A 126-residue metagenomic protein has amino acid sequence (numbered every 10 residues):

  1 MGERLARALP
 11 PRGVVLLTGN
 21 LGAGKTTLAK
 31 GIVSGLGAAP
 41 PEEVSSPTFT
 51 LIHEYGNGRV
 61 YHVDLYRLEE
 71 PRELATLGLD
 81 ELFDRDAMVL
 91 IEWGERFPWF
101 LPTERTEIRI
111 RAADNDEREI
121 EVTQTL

Functional and structural regions predicted by a protein language model:
A6-R12: Phosphate-binding P-loop
V14-L16: Short hydrophobic/aromatic beta-strand immediately N-terminal to the Walker A/P-loop
T18-N20: P-loop (Walker A) phosphate-binding loop of NTP-binding proteins
K25: Conserved lysine of the Walker
A38-Y55: Short beta-strand-centered segment that lines the nucleotide-binding/catalytic pocket of NTP-utilizing
H62-E70: Switch II (G3) loop of P-loop NTPases
E69-A75, L79-L126: Short phosphate-coordinating micro-motif centered on Lys-Gly-acidic
